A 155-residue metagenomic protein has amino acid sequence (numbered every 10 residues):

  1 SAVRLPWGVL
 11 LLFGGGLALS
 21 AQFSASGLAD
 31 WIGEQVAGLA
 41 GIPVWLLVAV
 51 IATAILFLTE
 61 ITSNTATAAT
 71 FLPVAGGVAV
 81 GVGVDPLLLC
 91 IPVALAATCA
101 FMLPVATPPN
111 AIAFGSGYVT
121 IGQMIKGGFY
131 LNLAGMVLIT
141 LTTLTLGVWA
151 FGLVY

Functional and structural regions predicted by a protein language model:
S1-W31, V44, V48-E60: Core transmembrane alpha-helical segments of multi-pass membrane transporters/permeases
R4, W31-G41, V80, Q123: Short amphipathic alpha-helical coupling elements at transmembrane boundaries
F13-S20, I51-T59, G76, A96-A97 (+1 more regions): Hydrophobic core segments of alpha-helical transmembrane domains in multi-pass membrane transport and ion-translocation
A21-G27, L58-T70, C99-P108: Short helix-coil transition sites and intra-membrane helix breaks within transmembrane domains of multi-pass
A25-L39, V148-Y155: Membrane-interface helix termini and inter-helical loops of multi-pass transporters
D30-E34, A66-V78, C90, T107-Y118: Re-entrant/interfacial helical elements at transmembrane boundaries that shape and gate the permeation pathway
A40-V78, V82, P86, A94: Hydrophobic alpha-helical transmembrane segments of multi-pass integral membrane proteins, predominantly secondary
L95-Y155: Juxtamembrane and boundary regions of transmembrane helices in multi-pass small-molecule transporters and channels
